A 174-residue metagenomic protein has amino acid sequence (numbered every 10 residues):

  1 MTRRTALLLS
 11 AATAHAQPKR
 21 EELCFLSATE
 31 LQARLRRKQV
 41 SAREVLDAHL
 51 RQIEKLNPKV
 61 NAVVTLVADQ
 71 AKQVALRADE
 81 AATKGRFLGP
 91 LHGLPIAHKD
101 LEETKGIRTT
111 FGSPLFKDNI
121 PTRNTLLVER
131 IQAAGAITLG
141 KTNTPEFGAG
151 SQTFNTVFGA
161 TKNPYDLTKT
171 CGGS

Functional and structural regions predicted by a protein language model:
M1-S10: N-terminal secretory signal peptides and thylakoid transit peptides that target proteins across membranes
K19-S174: Gly/Ser-rich catalytic/binding loops embedded in alpha/beta enzyme cores
